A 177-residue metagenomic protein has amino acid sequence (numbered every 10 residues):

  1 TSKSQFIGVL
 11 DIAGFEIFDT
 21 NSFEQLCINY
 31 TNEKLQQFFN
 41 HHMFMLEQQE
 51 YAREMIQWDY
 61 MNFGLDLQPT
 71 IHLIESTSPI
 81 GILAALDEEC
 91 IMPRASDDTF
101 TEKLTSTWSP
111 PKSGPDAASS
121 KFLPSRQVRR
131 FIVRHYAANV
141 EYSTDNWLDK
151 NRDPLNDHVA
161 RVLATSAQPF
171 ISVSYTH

Functional and structural regions predicted by a protein language model:
T1, G8-Y175: Extended, low-complexity interaction tracts enriched in P/G/S/Q
